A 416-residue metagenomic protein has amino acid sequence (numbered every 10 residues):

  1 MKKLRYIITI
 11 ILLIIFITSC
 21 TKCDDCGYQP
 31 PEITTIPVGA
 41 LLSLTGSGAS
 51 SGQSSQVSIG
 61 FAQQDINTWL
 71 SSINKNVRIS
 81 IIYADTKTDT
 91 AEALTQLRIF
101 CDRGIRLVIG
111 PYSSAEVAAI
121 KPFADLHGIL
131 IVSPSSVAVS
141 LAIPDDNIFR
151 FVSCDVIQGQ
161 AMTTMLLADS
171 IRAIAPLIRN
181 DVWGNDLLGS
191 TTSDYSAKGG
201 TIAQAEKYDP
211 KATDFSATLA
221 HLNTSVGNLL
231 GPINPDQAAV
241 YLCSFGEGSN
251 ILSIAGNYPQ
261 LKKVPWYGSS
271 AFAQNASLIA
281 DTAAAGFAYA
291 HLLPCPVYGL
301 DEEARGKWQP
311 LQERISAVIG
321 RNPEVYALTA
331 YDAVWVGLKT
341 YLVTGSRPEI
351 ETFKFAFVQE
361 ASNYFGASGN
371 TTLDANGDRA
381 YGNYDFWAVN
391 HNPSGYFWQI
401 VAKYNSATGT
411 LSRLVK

Functional and structural regions predicted by a protein language model:
M1-I8: Bacterial N-terminal signal peptides that target proteins for export
F16-S19: C-terminal motif of bacterial Sec signal peptides marking the signal peptidase cleavage site
T21-D24: Bacterial signal peptide processing site
C26-P37, S50-S58, T68-A142, F151 (+3 more regions): Beta-alpha junction/loop-to-helix N-cap segments that form part of ligand/metal-binding clefts
A40, F100-S113, V132-P134, A175-I178 (+4 more regions): Periplasmic-binding protein-like
A138-S140, D145-N257, D301-P310: Extracellular/periplasmic Venus flytrap/periplasmic-binding protein
L252-Y331, T344, L411-V415: Extracellular/periplasmic periplasmic-binding protein-like sensory domains
R314-L328, L338-I400: Segments of small-molecule ligand-sensing domains
